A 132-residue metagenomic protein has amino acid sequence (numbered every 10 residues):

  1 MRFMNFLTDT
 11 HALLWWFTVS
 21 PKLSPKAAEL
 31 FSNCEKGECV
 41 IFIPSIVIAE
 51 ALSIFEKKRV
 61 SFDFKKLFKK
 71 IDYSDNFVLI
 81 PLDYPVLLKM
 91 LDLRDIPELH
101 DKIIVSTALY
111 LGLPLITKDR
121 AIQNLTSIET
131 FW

Functional and structural regions predicted by a protein language model:
M1-I43, E56-K70, L111, A121 (+1 more regions): Short, well-structured N-terminal submotif of metal-dependent ribonuclease cores
A12, V47-I48, V86, I104 (+1 more regions): Alpha-helix capping/helix-boundary segments
L14-W16, E50-I54, L88-L91: A short acidic, helix-capping loop that chelates divalent metal ions and anchors anionic groups
I43-P44, L82: Short glycine/serine/threonine-enriched helix-capping/active-site loop that flanks the nucleotide-sugar donor pocket
F62-D63, N76-K118: Active-site neighborhoods of divalent-metal-dependent phosphate/nucleic-acid chemistry enzymes
D75, L125-T126: Short, structured coil segments at secondary-structure junctions
S127-W132: Active-site regions of enzymes building and remodeling cell-envelope glycoconjugates
